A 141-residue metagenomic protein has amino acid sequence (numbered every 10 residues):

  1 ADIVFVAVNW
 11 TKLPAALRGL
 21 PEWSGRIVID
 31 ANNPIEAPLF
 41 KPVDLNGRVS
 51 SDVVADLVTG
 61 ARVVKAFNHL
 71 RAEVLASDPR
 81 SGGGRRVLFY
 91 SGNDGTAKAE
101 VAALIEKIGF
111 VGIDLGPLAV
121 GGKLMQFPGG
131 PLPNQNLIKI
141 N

Functional and structural regions predicted by a protein language model:
A1-P38: Rossmann-like NAD(P)-binding element
I3-V6, T59, E106-I113: Generic secondary-structure signature for well-ordered alpha-helical cores
N9-K12, H69-R71, D94-T96: Short beta->alpha connector loops
W23, N46-G47, R80-G84, G130-P133: Short, hinge-like loop/turn segments at secondary-structure boundaries
N32-R80: Rossmann-fold NAD(P)-binding glycine/threonine-rich loop
R85-N141: Active-site-lining helix/loop region of Rossmann-like oxidoreductase modules
